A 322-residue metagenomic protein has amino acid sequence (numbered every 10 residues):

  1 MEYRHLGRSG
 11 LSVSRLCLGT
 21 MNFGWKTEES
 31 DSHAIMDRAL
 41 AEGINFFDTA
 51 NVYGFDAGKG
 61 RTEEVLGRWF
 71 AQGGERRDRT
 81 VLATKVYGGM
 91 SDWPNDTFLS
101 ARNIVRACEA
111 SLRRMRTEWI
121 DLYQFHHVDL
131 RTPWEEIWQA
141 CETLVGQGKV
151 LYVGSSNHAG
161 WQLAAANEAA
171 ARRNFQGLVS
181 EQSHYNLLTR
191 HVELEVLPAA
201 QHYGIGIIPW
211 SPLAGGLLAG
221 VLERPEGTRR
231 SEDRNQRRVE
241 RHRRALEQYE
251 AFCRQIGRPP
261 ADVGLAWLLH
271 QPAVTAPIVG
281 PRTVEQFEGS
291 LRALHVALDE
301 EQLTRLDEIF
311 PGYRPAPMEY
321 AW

Functional and structural regions predicted by a protein language model:
M1-V81: N-terminal binding-site loop/beta-alpha segment at the start of enzyme catalytic domains that lines or forms
G7-F23, A83-D96, W119, Q124: N-terminal small/glycine-rich loop or linker at the start of catalytic domains across soluble metabolic enzymes
S14-R15, G43, R76-T80, E118-L122 (+4 more regions): Short acidic capping loops at alpha-helix termini that bridge into adjacent secondary structure
T27, D31, A57-R61, V65 (+3 more regions): Alpha-helix N-cap and loop-to-helix initiation/capping positions
T27-A39, F98-M115, L163-E168: Short, acidic/polar
A41, W69-D78, L112-R116, V145 (+1 more regions): Acidic (Asp/Glu)-rich catalytic clusters
L112-T132: Active-site groove signature of glycoside hydrolases
V128-E308: Beta/alpha (TIM)-barrel catalytic core signal, keyed to glycine-rich beta->alpha loops juxtaposed to Asp/Glu that bind
